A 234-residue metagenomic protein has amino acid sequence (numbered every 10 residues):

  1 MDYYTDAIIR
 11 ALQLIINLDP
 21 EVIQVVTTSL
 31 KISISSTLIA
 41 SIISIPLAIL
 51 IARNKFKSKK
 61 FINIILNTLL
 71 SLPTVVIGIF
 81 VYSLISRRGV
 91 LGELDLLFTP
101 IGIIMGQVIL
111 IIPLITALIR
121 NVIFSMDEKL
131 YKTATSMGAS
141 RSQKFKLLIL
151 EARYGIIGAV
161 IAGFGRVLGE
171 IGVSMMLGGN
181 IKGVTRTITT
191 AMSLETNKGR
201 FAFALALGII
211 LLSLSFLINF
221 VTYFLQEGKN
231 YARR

Functional and structural regions predicted by a protein language model:
M1-L12, K59, T222-R234: Transmembrane alpha-helical segments of polytopic membrane transport and secretion proteins
M1-T37, N54, L148, N197-R200: Periplasmic/extracellular loop-to-transmembrane helix junction in inner-membrane transport proteins
D2-Q13, N17-P20, I77-V108, L177-I181: Membrane-interfacial helix termini and adjacent extracytoplasmic/periplasmic loops of multi-pass transporters
I15-N17, L177-V221: Interhelical loop and adjacent transmembrane-helix boundary motif in polytopic membrane transport permeases
K31-I43, L47, P73, R153 (+4 more regions): Hydrophobic alpha-helical transmembrane segments of multipass integral membrane proteins, especially permease/channel
S35-L66, R141-S142, L148-I149, F220-F224: Transmembrane-helix boundary motif in ABC transporter permease subunits
L118-I119, R141-M176, T222: Transmembrane alpha-helices
R120-K129, T135, S142, K146-L147 (+1 more regions): C-terminal transmembrane helix and the adjacent membrane-cytosol boundary/short C-terminal tail of inner/organellar
